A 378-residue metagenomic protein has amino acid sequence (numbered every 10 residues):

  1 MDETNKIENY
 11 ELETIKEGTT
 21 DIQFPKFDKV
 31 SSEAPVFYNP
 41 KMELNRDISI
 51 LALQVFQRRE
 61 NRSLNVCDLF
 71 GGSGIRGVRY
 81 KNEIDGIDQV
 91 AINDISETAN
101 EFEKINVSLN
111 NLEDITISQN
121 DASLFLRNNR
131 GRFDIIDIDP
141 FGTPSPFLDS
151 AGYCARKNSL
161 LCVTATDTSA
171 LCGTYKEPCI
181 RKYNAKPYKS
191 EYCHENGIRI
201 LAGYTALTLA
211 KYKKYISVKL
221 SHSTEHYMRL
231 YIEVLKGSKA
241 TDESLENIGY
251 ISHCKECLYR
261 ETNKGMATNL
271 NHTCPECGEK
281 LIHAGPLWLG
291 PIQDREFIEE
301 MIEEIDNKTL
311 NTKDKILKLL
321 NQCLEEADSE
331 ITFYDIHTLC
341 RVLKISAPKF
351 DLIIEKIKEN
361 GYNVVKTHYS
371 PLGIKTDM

Functional and structural regions predicted by a protein language model:
M1-M378: SAM-dependent transferase fold signal centered on methyltransferase-like domains, encompassing both Class I
